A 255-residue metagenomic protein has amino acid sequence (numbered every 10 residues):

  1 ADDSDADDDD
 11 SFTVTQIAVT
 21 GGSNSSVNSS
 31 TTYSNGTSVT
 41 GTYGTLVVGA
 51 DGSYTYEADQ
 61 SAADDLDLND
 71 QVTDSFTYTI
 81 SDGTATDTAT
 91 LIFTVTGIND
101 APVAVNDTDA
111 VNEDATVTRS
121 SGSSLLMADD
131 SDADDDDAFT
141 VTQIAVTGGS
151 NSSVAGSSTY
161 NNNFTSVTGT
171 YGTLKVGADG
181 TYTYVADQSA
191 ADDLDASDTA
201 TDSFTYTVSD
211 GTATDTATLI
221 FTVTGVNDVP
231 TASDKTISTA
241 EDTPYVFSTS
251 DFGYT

Functional and structural regions predicted by a protein language model:
A1-V39, V103-V167, T231-T255: Extracellular ectodomain surface segments
D10, D87, D100, D137 (+2 more regions): Residue-level signal for beta-strand positions within conserved beta-sheet cores that form or flank
T31-G97, S158-G225, S238, P244 (+1 more regions): Acidic, turn/loop-rich segments in luminal/extracellular domains of secretory-pathway and cell-surface proteins
T96-V103, T224-S233: Low-complexity, Pro/Thr/Ser/Gly/Ala-rich linker/spacer regions in secreted, extracellular modular proteins
